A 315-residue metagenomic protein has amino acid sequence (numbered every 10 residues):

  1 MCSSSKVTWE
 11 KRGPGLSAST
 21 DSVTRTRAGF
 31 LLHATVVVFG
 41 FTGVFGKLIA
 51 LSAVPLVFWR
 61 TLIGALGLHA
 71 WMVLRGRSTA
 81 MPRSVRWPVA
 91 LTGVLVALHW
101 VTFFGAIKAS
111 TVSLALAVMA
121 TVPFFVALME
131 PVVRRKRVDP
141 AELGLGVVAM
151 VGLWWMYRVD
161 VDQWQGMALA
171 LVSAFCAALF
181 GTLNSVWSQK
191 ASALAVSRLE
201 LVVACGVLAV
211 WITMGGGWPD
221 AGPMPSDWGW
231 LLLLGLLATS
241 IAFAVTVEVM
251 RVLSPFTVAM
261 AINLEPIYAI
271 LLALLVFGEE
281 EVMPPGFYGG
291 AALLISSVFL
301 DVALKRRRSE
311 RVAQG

Functional and structural regions predicted by a protein language model:
M1-F58, G64, V94, L98 (+5 more regions): Glycine-/small-residue-enriched transmembrane alpha-helix faces in small-molecule transporters and effluxers
E10, T61, D227-G229, N263-G315: C-terminal-most transmembrane helix of multi-pass membrane proteins
T26-L31, P55-A70, A141-V148, Q165-V172 (+4 more regions): Hydrophobic alpha-helical transmembrane segments of multi-pass integral membrane proteins, especially transporters
L51-L98, P123-M129, C176-L183, R198-G216 (+2 more regions): Transmembrane alpha-helices of multi-pass small-molecule transport proteins
P55-L66, F104-R135, S173, F256-L275: Specific alpha-helical transmembrane segments that line the substrate/conduction pathway and gating interfaces
L68, M72, A90, T121 (+5 more regions): Hydrophobic transmembrane alpha-helices of multi-pass small-molecule transport proteins
L74-S113, M119, V148-M156, G235-L253: Specific transmembrane alpha-helical segments of multi-pass solute transporters/efflux pumps, especially DMT/EamA
A115-T121, L183-G206, T239-L275: Helix-helix packing/entry segments at the starts of transmembrane helices
